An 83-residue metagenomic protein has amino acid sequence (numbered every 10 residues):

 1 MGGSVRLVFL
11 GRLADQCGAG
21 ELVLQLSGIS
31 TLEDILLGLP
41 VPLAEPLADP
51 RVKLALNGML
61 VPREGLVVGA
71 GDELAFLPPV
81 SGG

Functional and structural regions predicted by a protein language model:
M1-G82: Ubiquitin-like/PB1-type beta-grasp interaction modules and other compact soluble beta-rich domains
